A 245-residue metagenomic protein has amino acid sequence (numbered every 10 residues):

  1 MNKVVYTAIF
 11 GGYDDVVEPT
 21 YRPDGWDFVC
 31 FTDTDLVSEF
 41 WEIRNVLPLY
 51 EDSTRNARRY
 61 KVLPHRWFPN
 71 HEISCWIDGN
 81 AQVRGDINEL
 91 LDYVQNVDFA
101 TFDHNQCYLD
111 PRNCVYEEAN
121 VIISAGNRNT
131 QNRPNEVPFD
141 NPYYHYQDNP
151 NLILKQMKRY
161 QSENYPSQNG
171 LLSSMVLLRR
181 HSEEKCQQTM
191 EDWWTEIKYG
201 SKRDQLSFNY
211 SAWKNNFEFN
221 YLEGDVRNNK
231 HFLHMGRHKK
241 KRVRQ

Functional and structural regions predicted by a protein language model:
M1, D24, K61, I77 (+1 more regions): Residues that flank catalytic or metal-binding motifs in active/ligand-binding sites
M1-R58, W67-H71, Y199-R203, K214-F217 (+1 more regions): N-terminal anchoring/stem segment of glycosyltransferases
V5, F28, H65, N80 (+3 more regions): A residue-level signal for conserved active-site and pocket-lining positions in enzyme catalytic cores
Y6, V29-F31, R44, C75-I77 (+4 more regions): Hydrophobic/aromatic beta-strand patches that form the interior of the parallel beta-sheet core in alpha/beta enzyme
E42, V46, I77, T101 (+2 more regions): Cell wall/extracellular polymer interaction/catalysis modules
R55-L63, E89, L154-Q161: Short acidic (Asp/Glu) patches
V62-Y116, I122: GT-A fold catalytic core of metal-dependent nucleotide-sugar glycosyltransferases, centered on the diacidic
A125, T130-R244: Catalytic core and acceptor-binding pocket of nucleotide-sugar-dependent glycosyltransferases
